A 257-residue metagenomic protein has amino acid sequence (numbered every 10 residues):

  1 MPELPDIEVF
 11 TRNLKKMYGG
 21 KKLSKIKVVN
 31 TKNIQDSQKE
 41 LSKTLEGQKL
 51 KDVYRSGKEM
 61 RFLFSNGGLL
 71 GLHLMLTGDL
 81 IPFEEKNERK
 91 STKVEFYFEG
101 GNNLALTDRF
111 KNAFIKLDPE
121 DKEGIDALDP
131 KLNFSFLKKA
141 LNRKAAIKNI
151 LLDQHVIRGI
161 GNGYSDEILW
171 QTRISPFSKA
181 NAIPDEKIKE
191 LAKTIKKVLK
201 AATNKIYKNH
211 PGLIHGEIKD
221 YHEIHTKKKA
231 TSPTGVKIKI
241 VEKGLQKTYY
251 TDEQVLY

Functional and structural regions predicted by a protein language model:
M1-N112, K197, T226-K228: Gly/Gly-Pro- and Ser/Thr-rich, intrinsically disordered tail segments characteristic of DNA damage-repair and tolerance
P2, D6, D129, K187: Catalytic cores of large soluble enzymes that bind and process phosphate-bearing ligands
K22-L41, Y54, E59-R61, S65 (+1 more regions): Basic, nucleic-acid-binding surfaces and adjacent catalytic neighborhoods in DNA/RNA-processing proteins
F64, G68-Q171, K179, D252: Phosphate/anion-contacting hairpin/loop surfaces
